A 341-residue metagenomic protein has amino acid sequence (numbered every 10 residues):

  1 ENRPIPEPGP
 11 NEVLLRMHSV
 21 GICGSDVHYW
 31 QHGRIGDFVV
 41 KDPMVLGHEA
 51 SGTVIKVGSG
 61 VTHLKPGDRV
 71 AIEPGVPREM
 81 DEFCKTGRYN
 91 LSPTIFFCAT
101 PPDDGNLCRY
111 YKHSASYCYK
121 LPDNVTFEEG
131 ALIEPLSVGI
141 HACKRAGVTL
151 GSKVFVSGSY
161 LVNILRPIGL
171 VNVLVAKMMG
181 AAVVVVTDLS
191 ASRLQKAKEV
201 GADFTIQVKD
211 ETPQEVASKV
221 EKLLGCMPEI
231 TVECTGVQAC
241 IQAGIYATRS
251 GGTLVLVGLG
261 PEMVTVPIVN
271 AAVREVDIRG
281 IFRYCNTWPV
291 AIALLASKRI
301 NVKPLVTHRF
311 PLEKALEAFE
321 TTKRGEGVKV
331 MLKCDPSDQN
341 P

Functional and structural regions predicted by a protein language model:
I5-V20, I35-E82, P122-N124: Glycine-rich beta-strand-centered segment in the early N-terminal region that forms part of a ligand/cofactor-binding
V39, R78-S157: NAD(P)H dinucleotide-binding glycine-rich loop of Rossmann-like/cofactor-binding domains, especially the beta1-alpha1
E49-S51, R69, F83, Y110 (+4 more regions): Residue-level marker of beta-strand positions
V125-D210: Mid-domain Rossmann-like dinucleotide-binding core that forms the NAD(H)/NADP(H) cofactor-binding site
A146-L150, M178-M179, Q195-D277, L316 (+1 more regions): Glycine-rich cofactor phosphate-binding loops and adjacent beta1-alpha1 units of small-molecule cofactor enzyme domains
L189-S190, G260, Y284: Residues in the short beta-alpha loop(s) of Rossmann-like NAD(P)-binding domains
K219, C226, Q242-Y246, C285 (+1 more regions): C-terminal hydrophobic helical "lid"/dimerization subdomain of Rossmann-like NAD(P)H-dependent oxidoreductases
